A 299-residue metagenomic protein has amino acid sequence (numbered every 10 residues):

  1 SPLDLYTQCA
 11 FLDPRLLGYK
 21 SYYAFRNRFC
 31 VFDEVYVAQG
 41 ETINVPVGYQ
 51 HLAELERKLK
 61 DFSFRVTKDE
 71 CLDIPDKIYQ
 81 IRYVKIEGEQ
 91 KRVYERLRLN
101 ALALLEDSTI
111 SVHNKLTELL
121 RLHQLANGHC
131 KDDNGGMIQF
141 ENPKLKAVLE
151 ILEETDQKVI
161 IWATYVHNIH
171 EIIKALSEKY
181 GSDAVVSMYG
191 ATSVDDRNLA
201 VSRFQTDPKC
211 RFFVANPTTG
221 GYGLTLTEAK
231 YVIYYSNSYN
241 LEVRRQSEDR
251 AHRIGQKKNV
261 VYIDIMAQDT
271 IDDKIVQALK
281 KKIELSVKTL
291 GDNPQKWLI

Functional and structural regions predicted by a protein language model:
S1, L16-L17, C30, G88-K91 (+6 more regions): Conserved nucleotide-binding/hydrolysis micro-motifs of P-loop NTPases
S1-E70, Q256-N259: Conserved P-loop NTPase motor "coupling/switch" region that bridges the ATPase
S1-P2, I169-I173, R197-N198, R211-S236 (+1 more regions): SF2 helicase motor core recognition
D4-Q8, A24, R28, E54 (+7 more regions): Alpha-helical scaffold elements adjacent to nucleotide-binding pockets in ATP/GTP-utilizing enzyme cores
D4-T7, K77-Y79, G181-A184, T227-Y231 (+1 more regions): Short glycine-/polar-rich loops that comprise or flank the Walker A/P-loop and associated switch/sensor motifs
F64, R82-V84, V186, I233 (+1 more regions): Hydrophobic/aromatic beta-strand patches that form the interior of the parallel beta-sheet core in alpha/beta enzyme
L72-L224, L290-I299: Conserved Helicase C-terminal RecA-like lobe
Y239-I299: A conserved SF2-helicase RecA2
